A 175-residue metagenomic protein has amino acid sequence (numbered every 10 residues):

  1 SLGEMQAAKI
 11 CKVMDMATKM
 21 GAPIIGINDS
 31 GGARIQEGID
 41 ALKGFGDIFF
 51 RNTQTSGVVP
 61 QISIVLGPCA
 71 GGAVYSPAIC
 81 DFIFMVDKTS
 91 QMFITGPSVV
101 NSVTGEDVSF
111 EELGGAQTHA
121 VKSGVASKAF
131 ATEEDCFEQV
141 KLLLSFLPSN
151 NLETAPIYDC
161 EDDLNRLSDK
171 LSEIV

Functional and structural regions predicted by a protein language model:
S1-E4: STAS-typified acidic loop motif
Q6-I10, C136: Helical mechanochemical/support elements of P-loop NTPase systems and associated helical scaffolds
K9-I35: A structural preference for short, pocket-lining loop segments at secondary-structure junctions
N28-L152: Conserved catalytic cores of soluble enzyme domains, especially glycine-rich substrate-binding beta-alpha loops
S145-F146, N151-V175: Long, low-complexity segments enriched in small/aliphatic residues
